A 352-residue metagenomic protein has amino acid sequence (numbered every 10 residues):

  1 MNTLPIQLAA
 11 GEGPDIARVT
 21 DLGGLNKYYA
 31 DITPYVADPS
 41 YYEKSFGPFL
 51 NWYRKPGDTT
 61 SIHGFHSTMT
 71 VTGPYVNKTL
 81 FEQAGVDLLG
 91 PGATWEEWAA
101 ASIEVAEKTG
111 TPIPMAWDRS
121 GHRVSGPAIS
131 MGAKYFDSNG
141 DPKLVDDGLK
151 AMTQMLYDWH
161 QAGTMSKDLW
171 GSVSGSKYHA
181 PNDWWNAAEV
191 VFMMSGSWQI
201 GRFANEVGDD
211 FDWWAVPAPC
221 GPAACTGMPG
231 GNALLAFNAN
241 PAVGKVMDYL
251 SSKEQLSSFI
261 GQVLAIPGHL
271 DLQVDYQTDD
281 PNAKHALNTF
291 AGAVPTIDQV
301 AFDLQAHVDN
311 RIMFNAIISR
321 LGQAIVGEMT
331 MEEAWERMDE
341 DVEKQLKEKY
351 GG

Functional and structural regions predicted by a protein language model:
M1-G24: Early extracytoplasmic/lumenal segment of secretory-pathway proteins
M1-T3, A93-A99, L169-D183: Short helix-initiation/N-cap motifs at beta->coil->alpha
D15-R18, V191-S195: Paired acidic/hydrophobic, glycine-rich loop segments that form the ligand-binding mouth/hinge of periplasmic-binding
V19-V71: Hinge/lid segment of periplasmic solute-binding proteins
T33-P48, G90-A93, I113-M115, A133-T153 (+5 more regions): Short, solvent-exposed loop/beta-turn-alpha elements that line the ligand-binding surface or hinge of extracytoplasmic
R54, G261-I312, A316: Long, aromatic- and glycine/proline-rich binding clefts that accommodate carbohydrate-like moieties
T60, A84, Q161-M165, A204-G268: Extracytoplasmic/periplasmic substrate-recognition and gating elements
S102-I103, D141-V173, A204: Glycine-centered hinge/linker elements that transmit conformational signals in sensory and ligand-binding systems
